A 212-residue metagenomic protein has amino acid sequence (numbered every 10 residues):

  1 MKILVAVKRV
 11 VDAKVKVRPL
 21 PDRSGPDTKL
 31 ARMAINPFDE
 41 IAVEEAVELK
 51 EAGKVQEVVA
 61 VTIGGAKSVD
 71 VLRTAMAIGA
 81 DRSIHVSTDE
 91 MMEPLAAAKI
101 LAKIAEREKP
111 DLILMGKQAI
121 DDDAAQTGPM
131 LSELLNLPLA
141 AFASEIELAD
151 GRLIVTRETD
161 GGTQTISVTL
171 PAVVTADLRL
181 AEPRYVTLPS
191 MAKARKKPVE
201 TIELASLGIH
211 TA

Functional and structural regions predicted by a protein language model:
M1-A212: N-terminal glycine-rich FAD/FM-binding segment characteristic of electron-transfer flavoproteins
